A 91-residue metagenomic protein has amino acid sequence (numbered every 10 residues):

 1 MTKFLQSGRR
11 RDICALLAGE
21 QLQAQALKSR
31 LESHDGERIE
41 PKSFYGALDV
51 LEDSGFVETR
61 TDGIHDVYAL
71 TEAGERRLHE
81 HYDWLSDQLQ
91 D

Functional and structural regions predicted by a protein language model:
S7, T61-V67: Short, Lys/Arg-rich nucleic-acid/phosphate-binding segment
G8, L17-A26: Short capping segments at the starts of secondary-structure elements
R9-C14, F44: Short alpha-helical "packing" element that flanks the helix-turn-helix/winged-helix DNA-binding module
Q25-G36: DNA-recognition alpha helix
Y45-V50: Short, hydrophobic-biased segments on the C-terminal half of alpha helices that form "recognition helices"
E52-R60: A short, conserved structural fragment
H81-D91: Amphipathic alpha-helical dimerization/coiled-coil segments that flank or bridge DNA-binding/regulatory modules
